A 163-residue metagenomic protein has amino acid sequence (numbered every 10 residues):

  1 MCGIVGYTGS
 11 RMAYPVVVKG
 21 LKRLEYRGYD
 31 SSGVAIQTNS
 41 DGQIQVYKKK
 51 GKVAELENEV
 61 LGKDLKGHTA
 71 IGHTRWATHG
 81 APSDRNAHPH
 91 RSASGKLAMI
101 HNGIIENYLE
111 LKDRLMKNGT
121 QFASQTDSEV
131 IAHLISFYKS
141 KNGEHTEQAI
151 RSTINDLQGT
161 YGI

Functional and structural regions predicted by a protein language model:
M1-I163: Conserved short alpha-helical segments that host acidic/polar catalytic motifs at enzyme active sites
